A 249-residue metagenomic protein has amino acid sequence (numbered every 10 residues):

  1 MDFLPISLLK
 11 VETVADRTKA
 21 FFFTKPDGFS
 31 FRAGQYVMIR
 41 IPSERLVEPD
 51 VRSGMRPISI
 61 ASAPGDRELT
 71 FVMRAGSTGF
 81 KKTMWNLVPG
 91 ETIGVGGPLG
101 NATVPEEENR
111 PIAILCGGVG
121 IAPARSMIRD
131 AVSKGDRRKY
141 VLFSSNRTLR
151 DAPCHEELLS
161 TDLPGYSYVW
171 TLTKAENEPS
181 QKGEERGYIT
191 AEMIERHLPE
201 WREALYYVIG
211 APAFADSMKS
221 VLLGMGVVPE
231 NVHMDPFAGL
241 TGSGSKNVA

Functional and structural regions predicted by a protein language model:
M1-D2, A249: Short, low-complexity, intrinsically disordered N-terminal peptides in bacterial proteins
D2-E91, N146-T148, T173-K174: Ferredoxin-reductase
G79-A249: FNR/FR-type flavoprotein reductase catalytic core
